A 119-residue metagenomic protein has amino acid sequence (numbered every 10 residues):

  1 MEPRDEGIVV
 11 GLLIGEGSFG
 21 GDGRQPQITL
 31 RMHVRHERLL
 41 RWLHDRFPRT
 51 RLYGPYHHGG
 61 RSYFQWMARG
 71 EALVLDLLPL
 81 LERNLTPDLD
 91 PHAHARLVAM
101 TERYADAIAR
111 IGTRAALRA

Functional and structural regions predicted by a protein language model:
M1-A119: Internal intein/HINT superfamily modules and their associated LAGLIDADG
